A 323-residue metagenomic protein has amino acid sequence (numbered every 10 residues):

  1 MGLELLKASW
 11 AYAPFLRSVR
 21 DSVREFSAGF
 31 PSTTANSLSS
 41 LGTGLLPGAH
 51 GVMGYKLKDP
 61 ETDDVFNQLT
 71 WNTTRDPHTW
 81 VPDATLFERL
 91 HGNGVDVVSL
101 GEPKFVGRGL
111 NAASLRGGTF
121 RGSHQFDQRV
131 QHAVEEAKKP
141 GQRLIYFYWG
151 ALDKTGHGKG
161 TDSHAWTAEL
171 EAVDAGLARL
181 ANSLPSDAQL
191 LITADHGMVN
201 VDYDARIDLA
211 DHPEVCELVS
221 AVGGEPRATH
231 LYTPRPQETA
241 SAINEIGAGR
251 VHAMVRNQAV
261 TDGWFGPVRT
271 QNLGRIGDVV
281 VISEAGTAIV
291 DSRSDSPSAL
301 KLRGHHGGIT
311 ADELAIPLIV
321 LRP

Functional and structural regions predicted by a protein language model:
M1-P323: Feature captures the catalytic ectodomains and active-site-proximal regions of enzymes that hydrolyze or transfer
